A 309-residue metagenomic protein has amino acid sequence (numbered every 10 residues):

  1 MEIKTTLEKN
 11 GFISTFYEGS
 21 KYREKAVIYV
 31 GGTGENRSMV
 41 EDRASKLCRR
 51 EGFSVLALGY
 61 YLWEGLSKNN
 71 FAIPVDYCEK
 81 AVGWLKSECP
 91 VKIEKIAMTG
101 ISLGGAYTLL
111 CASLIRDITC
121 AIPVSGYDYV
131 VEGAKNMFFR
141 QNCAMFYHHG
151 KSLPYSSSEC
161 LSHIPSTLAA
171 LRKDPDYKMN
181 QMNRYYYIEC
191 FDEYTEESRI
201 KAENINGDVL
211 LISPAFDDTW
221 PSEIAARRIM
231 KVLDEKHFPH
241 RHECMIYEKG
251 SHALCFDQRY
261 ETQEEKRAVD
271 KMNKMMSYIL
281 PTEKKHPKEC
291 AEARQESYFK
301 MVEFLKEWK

Functional and structural regions predicted by a protein language model:
M1-K25: N-terminal cap/lid segment of alpha/beta-hydrolase-fold proteins
E18, S158-A253, Y298: Serine-hydrolase catalytic core
R23-E24, V30-S67, D218-S222: Short substrate-entry loop that stabilizes the transition state in hydrolases
E35-V40, K80-S162, M182-E193: Primarily recognizes the serine-hydrolase "nucleophile elbow" in alpha/beta-hydrolase and SGNH/GDSL folds
Y60-I93: Catalytic nucleophile-loop/oxyanion-hole region of alpha/beta-hydrolase and closely related hydrolase-like folds
D234-Y278: Catalytic histidine neighborhood in serine/cysteine hydrolases with alpha/beta-hydrolase-type architecture
R259-K309: Catalytic active-site module of serine/aspartate enzymes centered on a nucleophile-bearing elbow/loop
